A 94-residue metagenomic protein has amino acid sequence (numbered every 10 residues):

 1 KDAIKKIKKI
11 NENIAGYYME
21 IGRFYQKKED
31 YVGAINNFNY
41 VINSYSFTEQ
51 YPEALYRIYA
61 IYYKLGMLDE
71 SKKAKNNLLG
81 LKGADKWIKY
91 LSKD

Functional and structural regions predicted by a protein language model:
K1-D94: Acidic, polar-rich low-complexity tracts and alpha-helical solenoid repeat scaffolds
